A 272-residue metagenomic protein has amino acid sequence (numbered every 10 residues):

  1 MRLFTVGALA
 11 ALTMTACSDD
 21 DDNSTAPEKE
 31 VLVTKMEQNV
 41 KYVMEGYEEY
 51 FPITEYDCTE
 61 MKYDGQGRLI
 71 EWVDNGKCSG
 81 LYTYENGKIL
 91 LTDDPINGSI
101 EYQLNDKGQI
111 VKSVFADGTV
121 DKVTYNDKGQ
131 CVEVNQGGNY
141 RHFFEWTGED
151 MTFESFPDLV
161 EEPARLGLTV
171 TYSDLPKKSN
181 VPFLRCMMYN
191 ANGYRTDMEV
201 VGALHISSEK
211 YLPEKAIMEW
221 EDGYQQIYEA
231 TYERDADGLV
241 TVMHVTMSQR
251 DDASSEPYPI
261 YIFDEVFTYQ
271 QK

Functional and structural regions predicted by a protein language model:
M1-G7: Sec-dependent signal peptide recognition, specifically the positively charged N-region followed immediately by
T13-A16: C-terminal motif of bacterial Sec signal peptides marking the signal peptidase cleavage site
D19-K272: Buried hydrophobic residues that stabilize the cores of well-folded domains
